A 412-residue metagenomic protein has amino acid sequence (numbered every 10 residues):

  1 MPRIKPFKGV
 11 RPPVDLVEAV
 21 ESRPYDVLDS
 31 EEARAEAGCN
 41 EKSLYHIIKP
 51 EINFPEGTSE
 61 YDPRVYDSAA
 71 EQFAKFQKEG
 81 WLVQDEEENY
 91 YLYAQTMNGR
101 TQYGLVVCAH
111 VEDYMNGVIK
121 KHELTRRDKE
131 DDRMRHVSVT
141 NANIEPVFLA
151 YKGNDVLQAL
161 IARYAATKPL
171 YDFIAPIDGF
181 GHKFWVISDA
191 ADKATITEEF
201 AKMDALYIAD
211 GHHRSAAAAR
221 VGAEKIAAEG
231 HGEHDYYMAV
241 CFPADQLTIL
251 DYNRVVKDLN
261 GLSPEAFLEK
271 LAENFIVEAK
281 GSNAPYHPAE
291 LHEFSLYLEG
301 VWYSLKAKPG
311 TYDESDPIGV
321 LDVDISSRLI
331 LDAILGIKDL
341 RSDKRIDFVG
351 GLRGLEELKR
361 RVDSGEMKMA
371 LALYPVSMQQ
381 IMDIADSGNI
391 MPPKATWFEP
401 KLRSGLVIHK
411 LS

Functional and structural regions predicted by a protein language model:
M1-S412: Surface-exposed, charge/polar-rich loops and edge strands
